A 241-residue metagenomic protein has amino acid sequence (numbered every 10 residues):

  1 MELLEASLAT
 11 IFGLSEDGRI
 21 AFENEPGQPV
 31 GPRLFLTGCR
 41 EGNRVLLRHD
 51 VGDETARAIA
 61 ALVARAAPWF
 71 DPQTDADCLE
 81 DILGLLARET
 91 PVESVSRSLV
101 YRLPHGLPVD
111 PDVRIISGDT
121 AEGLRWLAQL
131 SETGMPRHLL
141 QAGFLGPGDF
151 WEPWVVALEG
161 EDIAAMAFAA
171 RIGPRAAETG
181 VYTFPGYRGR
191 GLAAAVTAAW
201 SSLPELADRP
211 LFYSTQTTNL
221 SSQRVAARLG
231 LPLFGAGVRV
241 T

Functional and structural regions predicted by a protein language model:
M1-Q129: Acyl-donor-binding surface of acyltransferase catalytic domains
N43-L47, P204-Q216: Conserved GNAT acetyl-CoA-binding A-motif
V51, P185-Y187: A generic structural motif
S117-E152: Internal catalytic-core helix/loop-beta-alpha segment that presents or stabilizes conserved functional determinants
F144-P153, L158-A176, G180-F184: A conserved beta-strand-loop-helix scaffold within acyl/acetyltransferase catalytic domains
M166, F234-A236: Residue-level detector of high-confidence beta-strand sites
T179, G189-L203, Q223-R228: Conserved acetyl-CoA-binding loop-helix of GNAT-fold acetyltransferases
Y213-R224, P232, V240-T241: Conserved beta-strand-loop-alpha-helix junction that forms the acyl-donor binding cleft
